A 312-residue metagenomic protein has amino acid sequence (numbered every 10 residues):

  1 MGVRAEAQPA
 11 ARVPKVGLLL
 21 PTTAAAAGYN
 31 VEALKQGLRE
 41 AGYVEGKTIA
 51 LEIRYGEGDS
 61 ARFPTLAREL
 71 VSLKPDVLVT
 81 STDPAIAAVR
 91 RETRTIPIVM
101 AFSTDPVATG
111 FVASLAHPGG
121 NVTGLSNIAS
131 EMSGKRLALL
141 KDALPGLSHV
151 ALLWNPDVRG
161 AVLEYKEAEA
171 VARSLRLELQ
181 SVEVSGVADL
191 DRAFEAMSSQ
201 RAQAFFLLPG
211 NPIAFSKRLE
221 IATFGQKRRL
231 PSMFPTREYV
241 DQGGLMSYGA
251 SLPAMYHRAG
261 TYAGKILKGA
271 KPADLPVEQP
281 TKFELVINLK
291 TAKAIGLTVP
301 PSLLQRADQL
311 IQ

Functional and structural regions predicted by a protein language model:
M1-Q312: Short hydrophobic alpha-helices and adjacent helix-cap/hinge residues
